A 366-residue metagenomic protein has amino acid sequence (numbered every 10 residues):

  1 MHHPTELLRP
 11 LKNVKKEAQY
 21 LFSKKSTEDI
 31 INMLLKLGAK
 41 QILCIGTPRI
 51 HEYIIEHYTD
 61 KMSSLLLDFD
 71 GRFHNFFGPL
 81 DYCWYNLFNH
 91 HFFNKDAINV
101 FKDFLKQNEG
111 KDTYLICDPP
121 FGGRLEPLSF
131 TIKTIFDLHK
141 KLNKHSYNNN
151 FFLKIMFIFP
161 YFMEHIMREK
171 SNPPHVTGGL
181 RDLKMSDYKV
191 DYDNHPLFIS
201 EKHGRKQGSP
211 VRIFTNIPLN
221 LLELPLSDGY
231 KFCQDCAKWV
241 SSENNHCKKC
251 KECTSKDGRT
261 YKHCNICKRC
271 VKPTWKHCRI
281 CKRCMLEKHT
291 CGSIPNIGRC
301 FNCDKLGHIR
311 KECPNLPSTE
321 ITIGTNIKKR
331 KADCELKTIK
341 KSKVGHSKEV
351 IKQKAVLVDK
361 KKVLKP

Functional and structural regions predicted by a protein language model:
M1-M62, L66-G78, K340, K365: S-adenosyl-L-methionine
M1-P10, K202-R205, S209-H346, K352-K354: Cys/His-coordinated Zn2+-binding motifs and related Cys/His-dense segments, i.e., zinc fingers/knuckles in modular
I42-G46, K111-E126: Conserved proline-anchored active-site loop of SAM-dependent methyltransferases that bridges a beta-strand
I50-Y53, R72-F76, H91-F92, G123-E126 (+4 more regions): Eukaryotic short linear interaction motifs
E56-H57, D70, F77-P79, P127-T131 (+5 more regions): Short coil/turn segments at secondary-structure boundaries
M62-L66, F76-N89, N172-S186: Active-site regions of enzymes building and remodeling cell-envelope glycoconjugates
N75-E109: S-adenosyl-L-methionine
E126-K206: C-terminal substrate-binding/active-site "lid" region of AdoMet-derived donor-dependent transferases
